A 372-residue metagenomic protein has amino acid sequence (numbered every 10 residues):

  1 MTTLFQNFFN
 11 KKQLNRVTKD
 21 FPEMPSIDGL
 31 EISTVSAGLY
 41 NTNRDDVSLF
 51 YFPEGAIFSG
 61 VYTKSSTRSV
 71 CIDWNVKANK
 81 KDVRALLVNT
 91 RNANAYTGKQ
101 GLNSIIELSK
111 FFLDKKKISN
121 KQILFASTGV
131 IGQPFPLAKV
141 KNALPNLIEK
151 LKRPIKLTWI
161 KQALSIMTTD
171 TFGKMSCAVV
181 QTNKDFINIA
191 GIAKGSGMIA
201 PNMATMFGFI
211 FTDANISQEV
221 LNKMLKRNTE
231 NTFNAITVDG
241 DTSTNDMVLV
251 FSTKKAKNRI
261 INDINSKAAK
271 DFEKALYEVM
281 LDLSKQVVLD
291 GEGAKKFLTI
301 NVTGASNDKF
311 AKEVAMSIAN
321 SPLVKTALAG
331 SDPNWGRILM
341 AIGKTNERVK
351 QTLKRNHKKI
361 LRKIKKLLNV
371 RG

Functional and structural regions predicted by a protein language model:
T2-N89, A93-S104, L113-G372: A structural signal for small-residue-enriched, beta-sheet-centric alpha/beta enzyme cores and oligomeric scaffold folds
S109: Generic structural marker for isolated residues within well-ordered, non-membrane alpha-helices of soluble domains
